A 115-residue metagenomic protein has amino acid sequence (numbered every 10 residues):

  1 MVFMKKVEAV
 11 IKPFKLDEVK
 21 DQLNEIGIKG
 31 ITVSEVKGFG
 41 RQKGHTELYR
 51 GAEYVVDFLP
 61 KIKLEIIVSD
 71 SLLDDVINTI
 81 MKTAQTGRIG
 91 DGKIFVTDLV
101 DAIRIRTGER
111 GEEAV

Functional and structural regions predicted by a protein language model:
M1-V115: Positively charged, small/polar-rich N-terminal and surface patches that mediate targeting and assembly and bind
